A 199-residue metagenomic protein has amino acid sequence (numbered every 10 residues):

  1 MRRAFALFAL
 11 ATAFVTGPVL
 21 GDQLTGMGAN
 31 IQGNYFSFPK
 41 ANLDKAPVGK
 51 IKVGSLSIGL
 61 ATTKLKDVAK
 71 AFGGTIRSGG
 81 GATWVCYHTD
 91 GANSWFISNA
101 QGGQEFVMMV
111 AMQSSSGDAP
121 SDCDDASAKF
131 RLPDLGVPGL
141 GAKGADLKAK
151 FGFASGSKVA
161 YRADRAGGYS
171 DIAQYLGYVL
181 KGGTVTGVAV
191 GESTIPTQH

Functional and structural regions predicted by a protein language model:
M1-F8: Bacterial N-terminal signal peptides that target proteins for export
L20-H199: Short helix/turn-capping signatures at newly exposed starts of structured segments
